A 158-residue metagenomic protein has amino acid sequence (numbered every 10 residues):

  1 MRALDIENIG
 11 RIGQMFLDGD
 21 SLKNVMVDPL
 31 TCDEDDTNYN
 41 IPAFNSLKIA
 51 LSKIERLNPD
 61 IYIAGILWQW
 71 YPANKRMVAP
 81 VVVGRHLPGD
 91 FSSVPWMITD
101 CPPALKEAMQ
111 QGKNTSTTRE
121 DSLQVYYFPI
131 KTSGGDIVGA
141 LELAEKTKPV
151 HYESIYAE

Functional and structural regions predicted by a protein language model:
M1-E34: Juxtamembrane extracytoplasmic/periplasmic/luminal helical "stalk" adjacent to the first N-terminal
N38-L47: Signal-transducing coiled-coil linker helices
S52-K75: Short N-terminal helix-loop-first-beta-strand/juxtamembrane motif that initiates sensory/input modules
L67-G89: GAF sensory/regulatory domain recognition with acknowledged cross-activation on helical regulatory dimers
V81-T118: Extracytoplasmic/periplasmic sensor domains and loops in membrane signaling proteins
D121-P129: A short beta-strand signature within small-molecule sensing/ligand-binding domains used in signal transduction
K131-L141: Short hydrophobic/glycine-rich mini-motifs in sensory/regulatory modules that couple input to downstream signaling
L143-A157: Helix-start (N-cap) segments at beta->loop->alpha junctions that couple sensory/regulatory domains to adjoining helices
